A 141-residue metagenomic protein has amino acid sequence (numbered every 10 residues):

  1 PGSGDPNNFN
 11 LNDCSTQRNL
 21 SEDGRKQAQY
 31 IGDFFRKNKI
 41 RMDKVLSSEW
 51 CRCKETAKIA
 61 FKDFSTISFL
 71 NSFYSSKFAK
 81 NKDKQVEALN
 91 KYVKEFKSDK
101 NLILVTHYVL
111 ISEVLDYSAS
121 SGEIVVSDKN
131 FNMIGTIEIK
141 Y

Functional and structural regions predicted by a protein language model:
P1-S68, F73-K77, Y117-N130, I134-Y141: Active-site-proximal alpha-helix that buttresses catalytic centers in soluble enzyme cores
D23-Q27, N81-A88: Soluble or luminal CAZymes and related metallo-dependent hydrolases
I31-F34, A88-Y92, S112: A generic local structural motif
L46-S47, K100-T106, L110: Beta-strand elements within well-structured catalytic alpha/beta cores of enzymes that handle phosphate/sulfate esters
L70-A79, V86, N90-V93: All-alpha RGS (Regulator of G-protein Signaling) helical domain and cognate RGS-like helical scaffolds
K94-K100: A short, structured loop/turn motif at beta-sheet edges
S98, E113-D116: Feature marks hydrolase-like catalytic cores characterized by long aromatic- and Gly/Pro-rich stretches
V109-I111, K140-Y141: A short, acidic, flexible beta-alpha connecting loop/helix-capping segment that sits on the rim of active
